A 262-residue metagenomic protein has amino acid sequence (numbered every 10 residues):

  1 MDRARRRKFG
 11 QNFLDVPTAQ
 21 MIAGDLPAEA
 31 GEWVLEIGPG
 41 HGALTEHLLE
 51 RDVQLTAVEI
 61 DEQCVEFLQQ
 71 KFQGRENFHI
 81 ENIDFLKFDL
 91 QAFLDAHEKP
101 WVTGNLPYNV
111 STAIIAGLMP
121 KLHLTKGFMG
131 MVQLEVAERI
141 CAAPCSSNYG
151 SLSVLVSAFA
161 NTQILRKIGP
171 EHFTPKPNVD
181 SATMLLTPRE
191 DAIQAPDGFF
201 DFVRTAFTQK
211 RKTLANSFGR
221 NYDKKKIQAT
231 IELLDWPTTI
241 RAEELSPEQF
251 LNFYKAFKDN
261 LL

Functional and structural regions predicted by a protein language model:
M1-D201, T205, K225, N252 (+1 more regions): Catalytic cores of RNA-modifying enzymes
P188, T205-L262: C-terminal lobe and adjacent flexible extensions of AdoMet/dcAdoMet transferase-like proteins
